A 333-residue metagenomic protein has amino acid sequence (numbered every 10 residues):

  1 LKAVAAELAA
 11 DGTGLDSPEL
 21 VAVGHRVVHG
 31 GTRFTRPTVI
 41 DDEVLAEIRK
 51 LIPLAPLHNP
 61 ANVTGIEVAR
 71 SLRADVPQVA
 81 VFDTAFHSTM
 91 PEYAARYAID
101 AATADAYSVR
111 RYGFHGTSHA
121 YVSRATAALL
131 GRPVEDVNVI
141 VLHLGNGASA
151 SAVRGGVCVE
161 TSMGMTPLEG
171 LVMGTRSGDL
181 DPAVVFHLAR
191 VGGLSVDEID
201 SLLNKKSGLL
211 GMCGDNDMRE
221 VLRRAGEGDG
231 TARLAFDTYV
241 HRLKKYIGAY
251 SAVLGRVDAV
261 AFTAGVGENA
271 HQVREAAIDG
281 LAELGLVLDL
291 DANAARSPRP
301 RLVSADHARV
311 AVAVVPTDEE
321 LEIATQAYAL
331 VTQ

Functional and structural regions predicted by a protein language model:
A6-V21, T126-P133, I247-D258: Phosphate/pyrophosphate-binding loops at sites that engage ATP/ADP/AMP, CoA/4′-phosphopantetheine, polyphosphate
L8-H58, P77-V79, A85-R96: Short beta-strand-loop/turn "lid" adjacent to the catalytic site in phosphate-handling enzymes
H25, P56-P60, P77-F82, S88 (+4 more regions): General beta-strand structural signal in soluble alpha/beta enzymes
H25-G30, L144-N146, V257-N269: Glycine-rich beta-strand-to-loop/alpha-helix junction loops that act as flexible
F86-V191: Glycine-rich phosphate-binding loop of actin/hexokinase-like ATP-binding domains
V153-R154, V159-S195, S201, A264-A295: Catalytic phosphate/nucleotide-handling subdomain of diverse soluble enzymes
V191-A235: A mobile "lid/hinge" subdomain adjacent to the ATP/sugar-phosphate binding pocket shared across diverse ATP-dependent
R233, D237-D258, G267-Q333: Internal helix-turn-beta structural module
